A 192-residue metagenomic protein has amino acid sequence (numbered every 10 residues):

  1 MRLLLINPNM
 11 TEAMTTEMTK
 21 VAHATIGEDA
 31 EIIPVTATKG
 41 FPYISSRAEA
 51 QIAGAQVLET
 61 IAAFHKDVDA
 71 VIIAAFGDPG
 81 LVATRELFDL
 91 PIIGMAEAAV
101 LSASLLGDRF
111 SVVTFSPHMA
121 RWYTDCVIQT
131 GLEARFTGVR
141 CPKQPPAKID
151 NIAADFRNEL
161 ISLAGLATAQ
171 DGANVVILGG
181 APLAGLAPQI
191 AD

Functional and structural regions predicted by a protein language model:
R2-I26: N-terminal beta1-alpha1 ligand-phosphate binding loop
L5, H65-A75, G172-G180: Periplasmic-binding protein-like
I6-P8, V35, V113: Short hydrophobic segments within beta-strands
E28, L87-L90, L106, R135 (+1 more regions): Short, structured coil segments at secondary-structure junctions
P34-L58, A147-I152: N-terminal beta-loop-helix "entrance" segment that forms/cooperates in small-molecule cofactor or anionic ligand
R47, Q51-D67, N158-A173: Short, well-structured alpha-helical segments in soluble
G54-D108, V112-V113: Glycine/small-residue-rich loop that forms an oxyanion/phosphate-binding "nest" at active or ligand-binding sites
M119-A181: Active-site rim beta-loop-alpha module in soluble metabolic enzymes
